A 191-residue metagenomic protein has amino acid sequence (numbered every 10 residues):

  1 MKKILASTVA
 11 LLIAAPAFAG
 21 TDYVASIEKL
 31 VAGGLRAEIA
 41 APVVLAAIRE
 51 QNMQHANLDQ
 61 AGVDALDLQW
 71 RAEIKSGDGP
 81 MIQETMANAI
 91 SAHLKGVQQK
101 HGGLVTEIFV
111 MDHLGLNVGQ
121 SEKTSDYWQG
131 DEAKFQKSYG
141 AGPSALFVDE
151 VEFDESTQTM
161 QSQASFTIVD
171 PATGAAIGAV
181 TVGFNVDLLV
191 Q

Functional and structural regions predicted by a protein language model:
K2-A10: Sec-dependent signal peptide recognition, specifically the positively charged N-region followed immediately by
A14-A17: N-terminal signal peptide c-region/cleavage motif recognized by signal peptidases
Y23-T124: Extracytoplasmic/periplasmic sensory segments of membrane signal-transduction proteins
G79-K95, K123-E152: Extracytoplasmic/periplasmic sensor domains and loops in membrane signaling proteins
G103-T106, P143-S144, A176-G178: Loop/turn elements at helix/coil->beta-strand transitions in domains of secreted/extracellular proteins
M111-H113, E150-E152, G183: Active-site-proximal beta-strand/loop segments in catalytic clefts of secreted hydrolases
F153-T157: A short beta-turn/loop motif at secondary-structure boundaries
T159-Q191: Conserved beta-strands of PAS-like sensory domains
